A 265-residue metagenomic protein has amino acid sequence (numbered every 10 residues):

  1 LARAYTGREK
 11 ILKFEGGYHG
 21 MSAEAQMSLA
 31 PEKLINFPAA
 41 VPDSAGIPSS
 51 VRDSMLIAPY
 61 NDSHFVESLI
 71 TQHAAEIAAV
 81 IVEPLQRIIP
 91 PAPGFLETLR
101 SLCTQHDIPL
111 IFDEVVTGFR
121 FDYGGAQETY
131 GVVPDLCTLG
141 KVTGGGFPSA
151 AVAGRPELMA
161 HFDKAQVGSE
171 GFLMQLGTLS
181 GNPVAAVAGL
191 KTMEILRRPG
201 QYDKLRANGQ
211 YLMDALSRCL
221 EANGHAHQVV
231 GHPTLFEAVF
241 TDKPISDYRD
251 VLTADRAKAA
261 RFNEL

Functional and structural regions predicted by a protein language model:
L1-L265: Conserved N-terminal phosphate-binding loop of PLP-dependent enzymes in the Aspartate aminotransferase
